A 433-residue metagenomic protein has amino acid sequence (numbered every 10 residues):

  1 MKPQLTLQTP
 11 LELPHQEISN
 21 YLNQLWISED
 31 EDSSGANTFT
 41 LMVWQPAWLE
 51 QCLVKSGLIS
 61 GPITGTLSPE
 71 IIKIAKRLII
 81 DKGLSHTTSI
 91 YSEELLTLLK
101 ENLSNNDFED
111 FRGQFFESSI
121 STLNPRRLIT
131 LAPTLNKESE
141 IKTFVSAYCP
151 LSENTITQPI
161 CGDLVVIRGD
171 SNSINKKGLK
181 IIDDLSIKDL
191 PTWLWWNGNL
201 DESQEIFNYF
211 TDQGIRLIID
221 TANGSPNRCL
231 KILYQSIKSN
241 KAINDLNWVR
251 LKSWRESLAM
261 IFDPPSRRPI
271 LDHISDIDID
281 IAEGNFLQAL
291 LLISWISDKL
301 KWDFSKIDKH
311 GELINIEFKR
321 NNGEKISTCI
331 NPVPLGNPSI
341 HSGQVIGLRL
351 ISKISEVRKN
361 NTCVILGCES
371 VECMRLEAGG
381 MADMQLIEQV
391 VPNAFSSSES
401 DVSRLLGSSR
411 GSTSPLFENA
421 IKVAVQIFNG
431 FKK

Functional and structural regions predicted by a protein language model:
M1-W195, D201-E202: An N-terminal, globular interaction/scaffold subdomain
M1-W48, G57, E93-N102, F111-S118 (+4 more regions): C-terminal structured domains
G61, S121-R268, T362-K432: Extended, well-ordered protein cores
K73, S139-F144, E205, C229 (+2 more regions): Short, solvent-exposed polar/charged micro-motifs at secondary-structure junctions
D81, Q213, E324-K325: Short alpha-helix boundary/capping motifs
S104, F108, S173, L246 (+2 more regions): Conserved aromatic-histidine-acidic binding/catalytic patches
C161-G162, K188-P191, Q213-I215, I274 (+3 more regions): A broad structural signal for short, well-ordered beta-strand segments within beta-sheet-rich domains
L251-F318: ATP/pyrophosphate-binding catalytic subdomain of soluble kinases
